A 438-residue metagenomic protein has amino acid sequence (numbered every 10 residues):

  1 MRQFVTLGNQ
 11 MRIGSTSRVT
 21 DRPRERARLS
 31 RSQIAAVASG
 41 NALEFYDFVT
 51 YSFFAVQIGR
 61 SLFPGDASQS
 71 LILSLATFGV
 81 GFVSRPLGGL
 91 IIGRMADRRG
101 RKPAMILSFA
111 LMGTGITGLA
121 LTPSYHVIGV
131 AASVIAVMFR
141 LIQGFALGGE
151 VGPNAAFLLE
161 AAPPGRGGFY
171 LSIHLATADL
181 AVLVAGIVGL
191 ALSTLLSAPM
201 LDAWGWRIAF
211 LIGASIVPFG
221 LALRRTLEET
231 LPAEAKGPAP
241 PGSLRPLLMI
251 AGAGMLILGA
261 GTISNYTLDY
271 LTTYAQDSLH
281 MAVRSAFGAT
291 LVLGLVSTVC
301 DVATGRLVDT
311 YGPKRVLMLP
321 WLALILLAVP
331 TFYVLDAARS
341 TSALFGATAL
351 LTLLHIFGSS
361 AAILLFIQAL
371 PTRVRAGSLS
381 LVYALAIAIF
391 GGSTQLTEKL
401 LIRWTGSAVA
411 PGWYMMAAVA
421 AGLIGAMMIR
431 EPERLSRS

Functional and structural regions predicted by a protein language model:
S52, L248-S297, G391-Q395: Extracytoplasmic gate region of multi-pass secondary transporters
A55-P86: Extracellular/periplasmic helix-loop-helix junction of adjacent transmembrane segments in MFS-like secondary
L87-G100, D301-P313: Helix-to-loop junctions at the C-terminal end of transmembrane segments in multipass secondary transporters
R98-F109, T310-L322: Cytoplasmic membrane-interface "Motif A"-like loop-to-helix N-cap segments of 12-TM Major Facilitator Superfamily
A110-I128, A323-A338: C-terminal ends and interior cores of transmembrane alpha-helices in multi-pass membrane transporters/permeases
F169-L190, I216, V382-T394: Glycine-rich segments within core transmembrane alpha-helices of 12-TM secondary carriers
R315-A361: C-terminal transmembrane helical hairpin of 12-TM major facilitator-type secondary transporters
R373-W404: A late C-terminal transmembrane helix in Major Facilitator Superfamily
